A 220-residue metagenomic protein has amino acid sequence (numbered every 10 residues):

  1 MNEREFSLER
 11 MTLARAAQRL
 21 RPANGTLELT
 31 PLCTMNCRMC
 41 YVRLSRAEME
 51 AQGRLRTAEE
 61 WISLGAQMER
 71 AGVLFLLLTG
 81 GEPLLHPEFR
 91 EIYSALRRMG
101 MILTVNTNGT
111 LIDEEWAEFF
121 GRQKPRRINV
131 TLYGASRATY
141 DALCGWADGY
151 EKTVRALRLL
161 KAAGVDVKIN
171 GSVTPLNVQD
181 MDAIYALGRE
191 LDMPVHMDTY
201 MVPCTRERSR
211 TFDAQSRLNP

Functional and structural regions predicted by a protein language model:
M1-S7, F89-Y93, R97, K152-N170: Amphipathic repeat-derived elements
N2-R127: Conserved alpha-helical substructure of the radical SAM core
G121, T131-Y133, A138-P220: Radical SAM enzyme [4Fe-4S]-AdoMet core and its adjacent flexible, acidic and glycine-rich loops/tails across
